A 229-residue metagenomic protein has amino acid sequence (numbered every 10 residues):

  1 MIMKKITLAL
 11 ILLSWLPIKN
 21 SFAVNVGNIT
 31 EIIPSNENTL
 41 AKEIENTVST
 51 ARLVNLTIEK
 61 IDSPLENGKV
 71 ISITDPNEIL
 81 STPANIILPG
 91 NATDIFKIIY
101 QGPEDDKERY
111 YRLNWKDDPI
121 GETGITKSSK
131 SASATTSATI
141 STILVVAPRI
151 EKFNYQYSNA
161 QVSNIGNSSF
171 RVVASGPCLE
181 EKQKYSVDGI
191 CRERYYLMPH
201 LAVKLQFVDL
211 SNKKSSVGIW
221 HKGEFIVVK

Functional and structural regions predicted by a protein language model:
A9-P17: Bacterial N-terminal signal peptides
A23-S49, I150-Q156, R194-Y196: Beta-sheet-dominated interaction scaffolds and their linkers
S35-A41, A92-D94, E108-Y111, S158-N159: Short, solvent-exposed loop/turn segments enriched in Ser/Thr/Gly
I44-V48, Q161-S168, A174: Asparagine-centered strand-capping/turn motif at beta-strand->loop junctions
T50-I58, N67-G68, Y110, S169-G176: Short, hydrophobic/aromatic beta-strand segments
K60-D75, I120-T123, C178-V187: Short aromatic-acidic-glycine turn motif
K69-P103, Q183-N212: Intrinsically disordered, low-complexity Pro/Gly/Ser/Thr-rich segments with frequent PxxP/GP/PP motifs and embedded
Q101-E151, N212-K229: Terminal connector regions
